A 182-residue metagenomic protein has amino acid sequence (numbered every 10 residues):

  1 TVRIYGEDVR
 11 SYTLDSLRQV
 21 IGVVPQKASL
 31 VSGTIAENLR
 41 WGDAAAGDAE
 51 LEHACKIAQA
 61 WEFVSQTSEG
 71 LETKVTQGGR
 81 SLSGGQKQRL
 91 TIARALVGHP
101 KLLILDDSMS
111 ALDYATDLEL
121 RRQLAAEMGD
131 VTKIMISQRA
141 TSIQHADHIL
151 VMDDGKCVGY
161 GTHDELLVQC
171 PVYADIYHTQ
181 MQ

Functional and structural regions predicted by a protein language model:
T1-R3, R18, A36-Q77, R122 (+2 more regions): ABC ATPase nucleotide-binding domain helical subdomain, centered on the C-loop/LSGGQ "ABC signature"
T1-S16, L118: ABC ATPase NBD Q-loop/coupling interface
R3-D8, W61-L90, S108, L112-A115 (+1 more regions): ABC-fold ATPase nucleotide-binding domain signature/coupling loops
A28-A46, L82, S142-I143: Conserved catalytic motifs of ABC-family nucleotide-binding domains
Q66, A115, R122, D130 (+1 more regions): C-terminal portion of ABC ATPase nucleotide-binding domains
S83, L90-A95, E119, M135: ABC ATPase nucleotide-binding domain "signature" region
V97-K101, D130: A short, proline-enriched helix->beta-strand linker immediately N-terminal to the Walker B motif in ABC-type P-loop
L103-D106: Catalytic Walker B motif of ABC-type/P-loop ATPase nucleotide-binding domains
